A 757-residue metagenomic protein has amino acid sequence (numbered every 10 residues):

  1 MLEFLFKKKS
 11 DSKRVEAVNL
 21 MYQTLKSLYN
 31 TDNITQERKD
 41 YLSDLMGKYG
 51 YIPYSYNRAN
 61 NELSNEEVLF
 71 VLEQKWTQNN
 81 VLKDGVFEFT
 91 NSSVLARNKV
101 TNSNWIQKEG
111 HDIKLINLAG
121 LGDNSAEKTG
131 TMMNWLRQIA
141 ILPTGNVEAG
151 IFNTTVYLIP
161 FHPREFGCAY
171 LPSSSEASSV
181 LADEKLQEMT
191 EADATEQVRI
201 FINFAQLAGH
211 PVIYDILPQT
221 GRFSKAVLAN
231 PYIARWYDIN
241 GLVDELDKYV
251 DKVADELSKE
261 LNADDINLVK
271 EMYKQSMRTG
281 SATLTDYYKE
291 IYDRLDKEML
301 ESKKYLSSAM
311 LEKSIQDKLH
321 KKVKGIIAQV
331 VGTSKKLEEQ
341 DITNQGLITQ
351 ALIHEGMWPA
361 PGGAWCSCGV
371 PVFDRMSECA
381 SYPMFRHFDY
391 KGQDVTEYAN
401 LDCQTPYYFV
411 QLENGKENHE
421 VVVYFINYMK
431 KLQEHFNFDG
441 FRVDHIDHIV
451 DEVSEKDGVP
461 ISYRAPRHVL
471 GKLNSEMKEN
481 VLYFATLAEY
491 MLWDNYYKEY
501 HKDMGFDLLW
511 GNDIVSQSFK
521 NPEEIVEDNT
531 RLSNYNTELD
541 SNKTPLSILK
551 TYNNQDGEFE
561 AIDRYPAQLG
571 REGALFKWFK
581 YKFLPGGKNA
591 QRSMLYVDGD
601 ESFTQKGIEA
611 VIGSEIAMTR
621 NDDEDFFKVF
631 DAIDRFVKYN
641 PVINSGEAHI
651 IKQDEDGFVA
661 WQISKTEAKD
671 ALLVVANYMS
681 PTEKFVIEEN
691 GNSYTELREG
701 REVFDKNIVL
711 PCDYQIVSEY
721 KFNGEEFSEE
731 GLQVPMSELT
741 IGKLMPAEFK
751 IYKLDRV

Functional and structural regions predicted by a protein language model:
L2-P211, Q219, A226-N230, R235 (+6 more regions): N-terminal structural segment of carbohydrate-active enzymes
K114-I116, V156-L158, V212-Y214, F441 (+3 more regions): Hydrophobic faces of well-ordered beta-strands that scaffold small-molecule active sites in alpha/beta enzyme cores
S125-E127, K185-A192, D451-A465, Y565-A567: Short, flexible/disordered intra-domain loops and linkers
I213, L412, P466-E499: Aromatic-lined carbohydrate-recognition surfaces of secreted/lumenal glycan-active proteins
P218-T220, Y428-E452: Active-site groove signature of glycoside hydrolases
E312-G363, G369, V481-A610, Y678-M679: Conserved alpha/beta catalytic core and glycan-binding cleft of carbohydrate-active enzymes
K582, K588, L595, D600 (+1 more regions): Aromatic- and carboxylate-lined catalytic core of secreted/periplasmic carbohydrate-active enzymes
I650-K706, K750: Carbohydrate-binding surface patches
